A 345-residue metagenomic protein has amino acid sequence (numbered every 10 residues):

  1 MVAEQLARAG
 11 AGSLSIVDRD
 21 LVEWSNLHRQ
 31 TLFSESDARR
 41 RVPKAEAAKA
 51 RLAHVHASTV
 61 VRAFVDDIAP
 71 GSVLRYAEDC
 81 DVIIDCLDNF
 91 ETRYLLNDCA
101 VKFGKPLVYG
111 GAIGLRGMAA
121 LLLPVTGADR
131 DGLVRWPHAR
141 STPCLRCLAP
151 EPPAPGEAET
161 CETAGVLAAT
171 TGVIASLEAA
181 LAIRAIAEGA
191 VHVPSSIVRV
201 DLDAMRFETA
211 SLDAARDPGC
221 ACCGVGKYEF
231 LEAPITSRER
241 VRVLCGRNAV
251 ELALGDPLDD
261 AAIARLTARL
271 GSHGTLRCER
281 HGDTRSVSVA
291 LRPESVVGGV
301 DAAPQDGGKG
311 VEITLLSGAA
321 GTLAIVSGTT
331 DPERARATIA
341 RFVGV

Functional and structural regions predicted by a protein language model:
M1-V345: Adenine nucleotide-associated cytosolic modules
